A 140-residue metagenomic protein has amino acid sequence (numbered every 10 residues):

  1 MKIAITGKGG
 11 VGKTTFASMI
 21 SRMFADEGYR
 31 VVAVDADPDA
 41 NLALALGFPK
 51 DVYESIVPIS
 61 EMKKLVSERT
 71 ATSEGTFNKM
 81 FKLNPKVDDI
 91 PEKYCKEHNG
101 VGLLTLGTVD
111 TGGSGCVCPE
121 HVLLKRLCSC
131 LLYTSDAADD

Functional and structural regions predicted by a protein language model:
I3-P38: Walker A/P-loop phosphate-binding motif and the immediately C-terminal alpha-helix
G9, L42, L104, L124: Residue-level signature of catalytic and energy-coupling elements of molecular machines, predominantly ATP/GTP-dependent
D26-H98: N-terminal phosphate/diphosphate-binding loop that engages ATP/GTP or pyrophosphate donors across diverse enzyme folds
P38, E120-L123: Helical mechanochemical/support elements of P-loop NTPase systems and associated helical scaffolds
G100-V109: Short, basic/glycine-rich phosphate-binding loops at helix/coil junctions that contact nucleotide phosphates
T111-C118: Flexible beta-alpha connector loops of hexameric P-loop NTPases
C128-L132: Inter-motif core of Ras-like GTPase G domains
Y133-D140: Conserved small/polar residues in nucleotide/adenosyl-binding loops
